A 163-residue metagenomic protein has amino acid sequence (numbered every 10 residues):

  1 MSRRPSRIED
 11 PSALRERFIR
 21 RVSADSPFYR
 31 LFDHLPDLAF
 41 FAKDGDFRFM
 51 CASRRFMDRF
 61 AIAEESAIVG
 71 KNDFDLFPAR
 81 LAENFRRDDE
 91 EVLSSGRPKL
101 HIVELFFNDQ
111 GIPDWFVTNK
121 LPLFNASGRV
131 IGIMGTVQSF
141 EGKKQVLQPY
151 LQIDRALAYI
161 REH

Functional and structural regions predicted by a protein language model:
M1-L38, V130-R155: PAS-family sensory modules
F40, R48-M50: Conserved hydrophobic beta-strand signature of PAS-family and PAS-like sensory domains
A52-F56: N-terminal capping loop/helix in small sensory signaling domains highlighted by a polar->aromatic N-x2-3-F motif
I68-R80: PAS-family sensory/regulatory domains
F77-F107: Terminal output helix/cap of sensory domains in signal transduction proteins
L100, W115-T118: PAS/PAC sensory module
N119-N125, T136: PAS-family sensory domains and close relatives that share small-molecule sensor folds
L157-H163: Basic, amphipathic alpha-helical hairpins
